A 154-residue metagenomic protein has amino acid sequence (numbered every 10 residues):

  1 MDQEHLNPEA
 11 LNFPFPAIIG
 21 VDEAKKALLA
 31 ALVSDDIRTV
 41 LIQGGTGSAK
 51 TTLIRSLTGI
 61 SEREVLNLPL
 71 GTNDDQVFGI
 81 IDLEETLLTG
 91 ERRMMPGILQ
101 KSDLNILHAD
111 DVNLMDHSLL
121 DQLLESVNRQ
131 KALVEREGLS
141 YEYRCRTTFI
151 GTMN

Functional and structural regions predicted by a protein language model:
E9-Q43: Pre-Walker A (pre-P-loop) alpha-helix and adjacent loop at the N terminus of AAA/AAA+ ATPase modules, a conserved
L29-L32, T86-L107: Conserved alpha-helical scaffold flanking the Walker A/P-loop in AAA+ ATPase domains
A30-S34, Q122-Q130: P-loop NTPase nucleotide-binding module
L32-L70: Walker A/P-loop
I37, Q43-G45, L87-I98, V112 (+1 more regions): Conserved Walker
G44, L53, N73-D74, Q100-V127: Conserved AAA+/SF3 P-loop NTPase catalytic/coupling segment centered on the Walker-B
I60-T86: AAA+/P-loop NTPase substrate/partner-engagement loops
H108-A109, V134-E135, T147-N154: Structural recognition of the conserved hydrophobic beta-strand(s) that form the central parallel beta-sheet of P-loop
